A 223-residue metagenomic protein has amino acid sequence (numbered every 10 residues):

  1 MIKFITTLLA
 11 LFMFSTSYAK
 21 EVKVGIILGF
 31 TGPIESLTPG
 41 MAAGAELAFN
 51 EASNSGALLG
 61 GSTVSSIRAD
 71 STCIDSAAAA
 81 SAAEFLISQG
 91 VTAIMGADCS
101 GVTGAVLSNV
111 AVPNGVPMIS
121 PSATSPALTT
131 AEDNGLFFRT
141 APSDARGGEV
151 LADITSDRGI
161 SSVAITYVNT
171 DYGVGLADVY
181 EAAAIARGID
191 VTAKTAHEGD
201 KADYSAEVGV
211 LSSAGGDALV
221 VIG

Functional and structural regions predicted by a protein language model:
F4-M13: Sec-dependent N-terminal signal peptides
S15-A19: Sec/Tat signal peptide C-region and signal peptidase I cleavage site
E21-G40, S162-T166: Short beta-strand segments enriched in small/hydrophobic residues
S36-A43, S55-L128, T140, H197-Y204: Beta-alpha junction/loop-to-helix N-cap segments that form part of ligand/metal-binding clefts
A45-N54, A177, E181: Short, well-ordered amphipathic alpha-helices
V91-K194: Extracytoplasmic ligand/sensor domains, especially the bilobed periplasmic-binding protein
A111, A177-G223: Extracellular/periplasmic bilobed ligand-binding domains
